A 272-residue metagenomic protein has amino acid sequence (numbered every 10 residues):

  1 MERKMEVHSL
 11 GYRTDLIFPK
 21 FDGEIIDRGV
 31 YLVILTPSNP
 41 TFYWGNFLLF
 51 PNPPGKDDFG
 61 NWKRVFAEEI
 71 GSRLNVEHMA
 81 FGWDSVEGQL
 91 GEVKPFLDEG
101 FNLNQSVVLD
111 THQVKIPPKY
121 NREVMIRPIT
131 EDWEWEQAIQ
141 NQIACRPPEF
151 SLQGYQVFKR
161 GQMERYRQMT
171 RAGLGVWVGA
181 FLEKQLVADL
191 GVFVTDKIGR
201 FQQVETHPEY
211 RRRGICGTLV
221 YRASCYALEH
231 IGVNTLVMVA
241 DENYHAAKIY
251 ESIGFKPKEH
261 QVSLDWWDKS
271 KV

Functional and structural regions predicted by a protein language model:
M1-R13, L49, P53-P54, P117-Q162: Short amphipathic alpha-helix that is part of the acyltransferase structural core
M1-V76, E87-Q89, Q168: N-terminal charged segments
E24-G29, S85, G91-N102, L174-A188: Conserved beta-hairpin
D58-E136, L264-W266: Acyl-donor-binding surface of acyltransferase catalytic domains
F59-A67, Q203-P208, R212-E229, K248-S252: Conserved acetyl-CoA-binding loop-helix of GNAT-fold acetyltransferases
R73-S85, A227-D241: Conserved GNAT acetyl-CoA-binding A-motif
E87-L103, R213, G217, E242-H260: Conserved active-site alpha-helix within GNAT-family acetyltransferase domains
F150, V157-E205: A conserved beta-strand-loop-helix scaffold within acyl/acetyltransferase catalytic domains
